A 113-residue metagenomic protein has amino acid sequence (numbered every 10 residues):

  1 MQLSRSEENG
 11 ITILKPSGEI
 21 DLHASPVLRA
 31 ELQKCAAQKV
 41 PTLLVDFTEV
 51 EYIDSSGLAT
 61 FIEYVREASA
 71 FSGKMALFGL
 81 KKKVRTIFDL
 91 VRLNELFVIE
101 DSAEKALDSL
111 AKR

Functional and structural regions predicted by a protein language model:
M1-K15: Short beta-strand/loop segment at the start of cytosolic alpha/beta domains
E8, T48, E104: Conserved catalytic submotifs in the C-terminal HATPase_c
L22-F97: Amphipathic alpha-helical interaction surfaces in cytosolic regulatory modules
K82, E104-K105: Acidic phosphotransfer microenvironment of two-component signaling modules
V98-S102: Short acidic-hydrophobic, aromatic-tinged amphipathic segments that line or gate anion-handling sites
A106-R113: Short, charged, intrinsically disordered terminal tails
